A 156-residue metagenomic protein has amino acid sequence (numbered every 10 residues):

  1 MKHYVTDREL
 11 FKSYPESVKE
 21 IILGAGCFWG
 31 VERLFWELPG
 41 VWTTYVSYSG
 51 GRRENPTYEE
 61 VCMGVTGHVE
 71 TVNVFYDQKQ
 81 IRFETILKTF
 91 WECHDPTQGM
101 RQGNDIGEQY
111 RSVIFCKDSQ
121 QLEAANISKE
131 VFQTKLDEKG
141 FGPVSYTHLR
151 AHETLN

Functional and structural regions predicted by a protein language model:
M1-E153: Flexible coil/turn and secondary-structure edge motifs
